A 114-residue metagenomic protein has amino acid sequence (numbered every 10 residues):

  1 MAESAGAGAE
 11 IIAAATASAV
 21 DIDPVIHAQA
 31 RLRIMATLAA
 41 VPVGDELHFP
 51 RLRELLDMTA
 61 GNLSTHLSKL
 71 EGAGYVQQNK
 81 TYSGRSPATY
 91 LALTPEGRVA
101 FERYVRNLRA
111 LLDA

Functional and structural regions predicted by a protein language model:
A2-A19, A36-A39, V99-A114: Amphipathic alpha-helical dimerization/coiled-coil segments that flank or bridge DNA-binding/regulatory modules
I22-T59: N-terminal helix-turn-helix DNA-binding core of bacterial DNA-binding proteins
Q29-L32, A73, A88: Structural motif
P42, E71-G74, L112: Short amphipathic alpha-helical segments enriched in hydrophobics
F49-K80, R85-S86: Canonical helix-turn-helix DNA-binding module
S83-E102: Basic, amphipathic "hinge/linker" alpha-helix immediately C-terminal to the N-terminal HTH DNA-binding motif
